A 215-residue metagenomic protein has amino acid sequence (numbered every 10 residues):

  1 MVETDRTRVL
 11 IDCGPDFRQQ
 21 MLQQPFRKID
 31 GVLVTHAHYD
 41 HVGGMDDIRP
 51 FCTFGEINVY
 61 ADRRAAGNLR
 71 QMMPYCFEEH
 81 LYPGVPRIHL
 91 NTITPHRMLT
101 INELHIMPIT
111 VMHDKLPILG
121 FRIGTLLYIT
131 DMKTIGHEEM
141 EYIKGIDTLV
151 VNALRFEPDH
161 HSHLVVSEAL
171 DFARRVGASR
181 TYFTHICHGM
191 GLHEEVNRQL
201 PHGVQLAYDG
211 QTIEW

Functional and structural regions predicted by a protein language model:
M1-I129, E138, E195-W215: Binuclear metal-dependent hydrolase catalytic cores
I135-W215: Cap/insert and terminal regions of metallo-dependent hydrolase folds
